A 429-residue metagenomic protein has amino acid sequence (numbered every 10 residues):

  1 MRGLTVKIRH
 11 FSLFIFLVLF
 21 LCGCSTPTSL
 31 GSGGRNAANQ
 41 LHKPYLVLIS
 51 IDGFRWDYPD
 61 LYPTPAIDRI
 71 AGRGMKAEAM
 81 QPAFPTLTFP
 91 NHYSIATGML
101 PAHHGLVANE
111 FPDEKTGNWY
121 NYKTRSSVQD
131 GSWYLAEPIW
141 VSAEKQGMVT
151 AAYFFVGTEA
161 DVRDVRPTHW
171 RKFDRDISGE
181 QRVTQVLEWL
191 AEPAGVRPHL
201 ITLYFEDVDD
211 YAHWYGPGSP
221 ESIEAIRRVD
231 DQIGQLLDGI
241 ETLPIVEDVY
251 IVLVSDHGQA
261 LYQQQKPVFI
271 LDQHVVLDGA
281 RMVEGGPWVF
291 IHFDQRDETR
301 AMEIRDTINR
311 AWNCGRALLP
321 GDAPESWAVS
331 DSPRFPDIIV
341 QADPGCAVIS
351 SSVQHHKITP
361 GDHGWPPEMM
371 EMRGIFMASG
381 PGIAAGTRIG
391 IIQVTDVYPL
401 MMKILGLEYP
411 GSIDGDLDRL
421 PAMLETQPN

Functional and structural regions predicted by a protein language model:
G3-L13: Bacterial N-terminal signal peptides that target proteins for export
L21-G23: C-terminal motif of bacterial Sec signal peptides marking the signal peptidase cleavage site
S25-P27: Bacterial signal peptide processing site
S29-K43, W56-K145, D161-R163: Active-site nucleophile/metal-coordination loop of metallo-enzymes that catalyze phosphate/sulfate and related
H42-L46, R73-A77, K145-A151, G195-I201 (+4 more regions): Loop/turn elements at helix/coil->beta-strand transitions in domains of secreted/extracellular proteins
L48, A66, R228-I270, M401: Metal-dependent active-site segment of extracytoplasmic phospho-/sulfohydrolases and closely related
M99-P217, R300, I349: His/Asp/Glu-rich, glycine-adjacent segments that coordinate divalent cations and/or stabilize oxyanion chemistry on
V283-L400: Active-site neighborhoods of enzymes that stabilize oxyanions during catalysis
